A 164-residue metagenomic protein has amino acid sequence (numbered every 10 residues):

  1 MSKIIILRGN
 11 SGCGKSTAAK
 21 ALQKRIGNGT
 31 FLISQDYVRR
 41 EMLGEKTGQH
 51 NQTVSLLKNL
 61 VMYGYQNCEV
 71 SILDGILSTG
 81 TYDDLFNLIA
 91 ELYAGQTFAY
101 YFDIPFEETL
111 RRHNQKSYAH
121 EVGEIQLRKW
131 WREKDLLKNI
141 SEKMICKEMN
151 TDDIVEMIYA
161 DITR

Functional and structural regions predicted by a protein language model:
L7: Hydrophobic anchor at the beta1->P-loop junction of P-loop NTPases
N10: P-loop (Walker A) phosphate-binding loop of NTP-binding proteins
C13: ATP-binding Walker
S16: Walker A/P-loop
K20-M62, Q66: Conserved substrate/cofactor phosphate-moiety recognition/catalytic segment in nucleotide-dependent phosphotransferases
Q52-A94: Glycine-rich phosphate-binding loop used to anchor ATP phosphates in small-molecule kinases, encompassing both
Y93-R112: Conserved phosphate-donor/acceptor-positioning beta-strand/loop module used by diverse small-molecule
Q115-M157: Small-molecule kinase domains that catalyze NTP-dependent phosphoryl transfer to phosphate-bearing small molecules
